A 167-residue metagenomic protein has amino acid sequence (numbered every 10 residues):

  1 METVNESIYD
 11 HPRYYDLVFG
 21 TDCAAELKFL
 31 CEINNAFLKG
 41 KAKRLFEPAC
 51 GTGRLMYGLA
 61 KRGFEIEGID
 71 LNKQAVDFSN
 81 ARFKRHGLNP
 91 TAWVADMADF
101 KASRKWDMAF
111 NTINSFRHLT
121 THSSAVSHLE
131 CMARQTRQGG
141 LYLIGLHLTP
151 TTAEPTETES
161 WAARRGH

Functional and structural regions predicted by a protein language model:
M1-K41: Conserved class I S-adenosyl-L-methionine
T52-F64: Conserved SAM-binding loop of SAM-dependent methyltransferases across substrates and taxa, primarily the Class I
N72-Q74: Conserved SAM/SAH-binding beta-strand->alpha-helix loop
S79-N80: Conserved SAM-binding loop
R85-M97: Conserved SAM-binding strand-loop segment of SAM-dependent methyltransferases
K101-M108: A short acidic, Gly/Pro-enriched loop at the edge of an enzyme's catalytic core that lines a small-molecule cofactor
S123, L143-H167: SAM-dependent methyltransferase
V126-Q138: A short glycine-rich, Lys/Arg-flanked "PGG" loop and its adjoining helix->strand segment in the class I
